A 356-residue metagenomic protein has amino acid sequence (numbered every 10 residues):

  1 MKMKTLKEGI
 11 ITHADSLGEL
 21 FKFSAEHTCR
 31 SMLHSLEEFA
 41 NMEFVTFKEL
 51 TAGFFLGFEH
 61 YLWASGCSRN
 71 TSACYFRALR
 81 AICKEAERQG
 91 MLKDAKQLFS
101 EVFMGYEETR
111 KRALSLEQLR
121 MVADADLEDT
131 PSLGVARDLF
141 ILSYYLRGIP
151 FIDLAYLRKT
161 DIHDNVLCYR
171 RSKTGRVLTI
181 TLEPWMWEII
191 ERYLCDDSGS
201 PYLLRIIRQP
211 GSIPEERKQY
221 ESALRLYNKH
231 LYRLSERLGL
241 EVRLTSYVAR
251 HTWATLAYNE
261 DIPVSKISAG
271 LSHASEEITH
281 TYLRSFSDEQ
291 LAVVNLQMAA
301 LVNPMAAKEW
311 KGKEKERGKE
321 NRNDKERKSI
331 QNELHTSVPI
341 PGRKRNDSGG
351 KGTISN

Functional and structural regions predicted by a protein language model:
T12-S24, L33-R110, A125: N-terminal core-binding DNA-recognition domain of tyrosine recombinases/integrases
V102-F151: Basic, Lys/Arg- and aromatic-enriched nucleic-acid-binding interface segment
A113, R171-G175, L271-L296, K313 (+2 more regions): Catalytic-site neighborhood detector that most strongly recognizes the C-terminal catalytic loop/helix of tyrosine
L119, E183-E241: Active-site/catalytic core of tyrosine-dependent DNA strand-transfer enzymes
D129-P131, N228-A269: Short, basic (Lys/Arg/His-rich) helix/loop patches that form interaction surfaces in the mid-to-C-terminal regions
Y156-R192: Conserved tyrosine-mediated DNA breakage-rejoining catalytic core shared by Y-recombinases
T160-V166, E241-V242, I262-Y282, K308-G318: Short, polar N-cap/turn motifs at the start of nucleic acid-interacting alpha helices
S198, I207-P214, Q297-N356: C-terminal secondary-structure termini that scaffold catalytic or DNA-interacting sites
